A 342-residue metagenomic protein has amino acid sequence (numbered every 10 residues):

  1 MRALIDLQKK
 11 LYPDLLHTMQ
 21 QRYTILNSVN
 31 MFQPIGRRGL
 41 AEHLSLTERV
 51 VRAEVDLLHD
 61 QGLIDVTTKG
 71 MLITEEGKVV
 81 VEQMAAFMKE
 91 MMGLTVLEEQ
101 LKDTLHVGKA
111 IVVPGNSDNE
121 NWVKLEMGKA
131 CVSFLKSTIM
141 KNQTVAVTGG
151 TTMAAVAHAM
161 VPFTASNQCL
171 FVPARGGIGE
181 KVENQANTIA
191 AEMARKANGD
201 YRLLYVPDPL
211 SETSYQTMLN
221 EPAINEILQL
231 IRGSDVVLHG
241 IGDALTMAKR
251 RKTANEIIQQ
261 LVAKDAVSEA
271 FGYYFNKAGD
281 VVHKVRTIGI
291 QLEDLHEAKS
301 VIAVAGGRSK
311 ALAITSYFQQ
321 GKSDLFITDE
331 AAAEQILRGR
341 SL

Functional and structural regions predicted by a protein language model:
M1-F87: Basic, Lys/Arg-rich alpha-helical nucleic-acid-recognition elements, primarily the DNA-binding modules of transcription
K10-L16, E76-V80, E98, V285-L342: ATP/nucleoside-binding phosphotransfer catalytic cores, i.e., glycine-rich phosphate-binding loops
T47-E48, A146-A155, G179, D243-L245 (+1 more regions): Gly/Ser/Thr-rich loops at beta-strand to alpha-helix junctions that form or flank small-molecule/cofactor-binding
H59-K141, H158, F163-S166, V182: HTH-adjacent hinge/linker in prokaryotic transcriptional regulators
E99-K109, N167-D243, T253: Ligand-binding beta-strand-loop-alpha-helix segment within the catalytic cores of soluble metabolic enzymes
T152-F163, K249-I257: Short Gly/Thr/Asp-enriched flexible loops that form oxyanion-binding sites at enzyme active sites
R251-G279: Gly/Ser/Thr-rich active-site loops/lids in small-molecule metabolic enzymes that frequently grip phosphoryl groups
